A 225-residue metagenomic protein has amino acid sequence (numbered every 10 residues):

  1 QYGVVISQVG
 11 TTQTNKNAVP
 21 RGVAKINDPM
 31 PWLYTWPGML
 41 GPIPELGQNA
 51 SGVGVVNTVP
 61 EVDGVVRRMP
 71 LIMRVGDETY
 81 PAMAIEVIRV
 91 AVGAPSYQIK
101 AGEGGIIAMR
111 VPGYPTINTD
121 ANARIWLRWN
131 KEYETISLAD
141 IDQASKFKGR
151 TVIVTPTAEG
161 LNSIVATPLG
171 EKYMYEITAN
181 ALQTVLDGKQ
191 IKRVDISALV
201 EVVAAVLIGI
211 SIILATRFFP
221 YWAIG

Functional and structural regions predicted by a protein language model:
Q1-P115, K146-A223: Non-transmembrane functional regions of envelope-associated proteins
K100-Q143: Substrate-access "cap/lid" subdomains that shape and gate the entrance to catalytic or ligand-binding pockets
